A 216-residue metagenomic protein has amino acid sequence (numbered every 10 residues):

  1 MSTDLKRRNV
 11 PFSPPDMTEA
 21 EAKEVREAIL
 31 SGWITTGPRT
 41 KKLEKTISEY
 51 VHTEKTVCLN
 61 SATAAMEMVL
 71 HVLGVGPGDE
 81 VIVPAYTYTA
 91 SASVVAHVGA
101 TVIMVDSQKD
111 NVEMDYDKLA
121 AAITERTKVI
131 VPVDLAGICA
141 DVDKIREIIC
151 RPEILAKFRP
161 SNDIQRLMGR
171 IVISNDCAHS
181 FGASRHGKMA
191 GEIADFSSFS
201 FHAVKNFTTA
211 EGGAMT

Functional and structural regions predicted by a protein language model:
M1-V72, G76, I145-R146: Conserved PLP-binding active-site segment in aminotransferase class I/II-type PLP enzymes
P14-P15, L135, S200: Conserved donor-binding loops in enzymes that form glycosidic bonds
T36-T40, A62-M66, T87-Y88, V112 (+2 more regions): Conserved donor sugar-nucleotide recognition element shared by glycan-biosynthetic enzymes
T53-K55, L59-T63, Q108-K109, G187 (+1 more regions): Short, acidic/glycine-rich phosphate-metal binding loop used to engage nucleotide
H71-C177, S184: PLP-dependent aminotransferase-like
S161-T209: Conserved active-site segment immediately N-terminal to the catalytic lysine that forms the internal aldimine
F199, A214-T216: Short beta-strand-to-turn element immediately C-terminal to the catalytic PLP-Schiff-base lysine in fold type I
